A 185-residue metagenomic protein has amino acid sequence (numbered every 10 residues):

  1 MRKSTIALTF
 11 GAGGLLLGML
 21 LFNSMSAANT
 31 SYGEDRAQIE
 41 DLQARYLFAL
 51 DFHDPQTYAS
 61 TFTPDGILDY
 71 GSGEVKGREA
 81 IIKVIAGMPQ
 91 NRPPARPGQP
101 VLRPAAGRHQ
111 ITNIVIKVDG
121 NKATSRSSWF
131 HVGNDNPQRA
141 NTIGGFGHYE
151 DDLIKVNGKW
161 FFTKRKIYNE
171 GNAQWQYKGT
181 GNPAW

Functional and structural regions predicted by a protein language model:
M1-A12: Bacterial N-terminal signal peptides that target proteins for export
G11-N23: Bacterial N-terminal signal peptides
L17-G18, D69, R92-P93, N134-D135: A short hydrophobic/aromatic micro-motif that marks alpha-helical segments and, especially, helix-coil
L21-P64, K76-E79: Short, low-complexity N-terminal intrinsically disordered segments enriched in polar/charged residues
M25-N29, G33, G98-W185: A beta-strand edge to alpha-helix "cap/lid" segment located at domain peripheries
F48, G71, R139, I143: Short, charged/polar micro-motifs that form catalytic or ligand-binding hotspots
P55-W129: A solvent-exposed, acidic/Ser-Thr-rich amphipathic alpha-helical stretch
